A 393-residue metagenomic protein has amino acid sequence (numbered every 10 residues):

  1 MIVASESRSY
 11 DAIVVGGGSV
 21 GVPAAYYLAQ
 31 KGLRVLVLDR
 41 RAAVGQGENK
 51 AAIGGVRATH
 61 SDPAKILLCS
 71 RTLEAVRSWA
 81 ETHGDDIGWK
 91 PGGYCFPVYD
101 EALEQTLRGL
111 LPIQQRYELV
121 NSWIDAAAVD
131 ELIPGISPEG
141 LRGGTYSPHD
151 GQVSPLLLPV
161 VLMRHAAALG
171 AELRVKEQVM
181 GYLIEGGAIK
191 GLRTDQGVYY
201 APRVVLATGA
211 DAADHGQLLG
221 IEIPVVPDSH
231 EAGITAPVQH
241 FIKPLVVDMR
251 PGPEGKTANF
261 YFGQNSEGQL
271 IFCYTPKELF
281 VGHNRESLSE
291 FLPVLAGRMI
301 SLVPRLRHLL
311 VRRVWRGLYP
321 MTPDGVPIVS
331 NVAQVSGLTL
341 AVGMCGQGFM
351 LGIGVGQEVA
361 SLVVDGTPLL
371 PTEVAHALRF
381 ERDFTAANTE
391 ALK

Functional and structural regions predicted by a protein language model:
A12-L36: N-terminal Rossmann-like FAD-binding beta1-loop-alpha1 element of flavoenzymes
Y26-Q30, V56, D85-G93, A188 (+2 more regions): Active-site substrate-recognition segment that forms the wall of the catalytic cavity or substrate channel
A29-N49: Glycine-rich FAD pyrophosphate-binding loop
I53-L132, N259-F260, F280-V281, R298: Dinucleotide-binding Rossmann-like beta1-alpha1 core, especially the glycine-rich loop that anchors the ADP
L67-S70, V98-Q105, T145-R164, E286-F291 (+1 more regions): Short beta-strand to alpha-helix junction loop
Y146-P202: Helical element adjacent to the flavin cofactor pocket in flavoenzyme catalytic cores
G297-K393: C-terminal catalytic lobe of FAD-dependent flavoproteins
